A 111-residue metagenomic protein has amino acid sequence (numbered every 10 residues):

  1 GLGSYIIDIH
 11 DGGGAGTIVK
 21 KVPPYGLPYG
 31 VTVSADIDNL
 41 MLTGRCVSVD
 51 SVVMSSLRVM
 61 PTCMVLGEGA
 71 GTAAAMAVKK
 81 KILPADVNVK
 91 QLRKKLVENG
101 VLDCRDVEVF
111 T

Functional and structural regions predicted by a protein language model:
G1-L42, V47-V53: Mobile, glycine/GP-rich and aromatic-enriched active-site lid/loop segments adjacent to catalytic centers
I9-D11, V52, A75, K79 (+1 more regions): Ubiquitous "structural anchor" signal
L57-V65: Short, conserved micro-motifs enriched in small and acidic residues
M64-L83: Internal hydrophobic alpha-helix adjacent to the cofactor/substrate pocket in enzyme cavities
V78-T111: Non-catalytic terminal regions with compositionally biased, polar/charged low complexity
